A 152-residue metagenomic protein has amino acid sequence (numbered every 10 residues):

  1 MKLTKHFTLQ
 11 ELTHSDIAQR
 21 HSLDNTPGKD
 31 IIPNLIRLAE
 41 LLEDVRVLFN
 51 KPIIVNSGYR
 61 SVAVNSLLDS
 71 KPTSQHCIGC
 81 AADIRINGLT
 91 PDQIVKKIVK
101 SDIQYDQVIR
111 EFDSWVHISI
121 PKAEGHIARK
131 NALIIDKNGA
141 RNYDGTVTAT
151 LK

Functional and structural regions predicted by a protein language model:
M1-L48, N138-K152: Extracytoplasmic cell-surface/polysaccharide-interacting catalytic and binding patches
E43-D69: Extended, low-complexity, intrinsically disordered C-terminal regulatory tails of eukaryotic serine/threonine kinases
I53, P72, D106-Q107: Secondary-structure boundary/capping signal
I53-N56, A81-R85, H117-S119: Structural recognition of the beta-strand scaffold that forms the well-ordered cores of secreted hydrolase catalytic
S57, H76, Q107-E111: Short beta-strand
R60, Q75, I118: Single, functionally critical "micro-switch" positions that shape active/binding sites and transmembrane helices
P72-Q93: Acidic, His- and aromatic-enriched active-site or binding-groove loops in soluble protein domains that engage sugars
I86-K152: Catalytic cores and adjacent binding grooves of peptidoglycan-active enzymes
